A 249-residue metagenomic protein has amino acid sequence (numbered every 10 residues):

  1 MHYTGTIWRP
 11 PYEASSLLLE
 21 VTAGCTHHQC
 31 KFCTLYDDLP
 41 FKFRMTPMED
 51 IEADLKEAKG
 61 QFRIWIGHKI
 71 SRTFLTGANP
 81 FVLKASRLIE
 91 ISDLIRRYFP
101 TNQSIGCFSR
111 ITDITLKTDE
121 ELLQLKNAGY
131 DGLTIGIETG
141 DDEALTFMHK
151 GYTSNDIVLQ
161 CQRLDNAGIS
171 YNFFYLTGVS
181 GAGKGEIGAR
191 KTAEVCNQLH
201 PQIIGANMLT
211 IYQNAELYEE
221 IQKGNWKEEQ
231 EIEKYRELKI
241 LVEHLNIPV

Functional and structural regions predicted by a protein language model:
T6-A53, E57: Canonical Radical SAM [4Fe-4S] cluster-binding loop centered on the CxxxCxxC motif and its immediate flanking residues
C25, C33, I51, L75 (+5 more regions): Conserved, mostly hydrophobic/aromatic
H28-F32, Y212-E219: Short acidic/His/Gly/Ser-rich catalytic and metal-binding motifs that mark active-site loops of diverse hydrolases
Q29, T34, G129, G168 (+1 more regions): Conserved functional loop/turn residues at catalytic and ligand-binding sites
T34-Y36, Y218-N225: Short glycine/proline- and charge-enriched loop/turn segments that cap or connect secondary-structure elements
F43-D50, L83, R87, E120 (+3 more regions): Alpha-helix N-cap and loop-to-helix initiation/capping positions
A58-N166, S170: Conserved SAM/AdoMet-binding glycine-rich loop
G132, N155-L217, I232-V249: Conserved C-terminal portion of the radical SAM core fold that forms the substrate/S-adenosylmethionine-binding
